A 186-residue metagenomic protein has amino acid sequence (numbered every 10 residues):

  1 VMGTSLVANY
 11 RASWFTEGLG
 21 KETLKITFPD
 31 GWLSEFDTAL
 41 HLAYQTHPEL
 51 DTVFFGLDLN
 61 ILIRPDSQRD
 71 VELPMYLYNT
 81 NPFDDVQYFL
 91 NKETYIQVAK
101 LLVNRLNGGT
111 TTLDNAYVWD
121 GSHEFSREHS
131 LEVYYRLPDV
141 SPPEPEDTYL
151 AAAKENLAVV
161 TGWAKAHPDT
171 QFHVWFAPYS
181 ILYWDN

Functional and structural regions predicted by a protein language model:
M2-F89: Membrane-embedded segments
G18-L24, L137-S141, W175-Y179: Glycine-rich, often proline-containing surface loops adjacent to acidic residues and nearby aromatics that form
P29, L33-F36, Y149-A153, V174: Solvent-exposed, acidic/flexible segments
L40-L42, L157-W163, N186: Short secondary-structure capping micro-motifs at structural edges
G56-L57, D66, D70-Q171: Secreted/periplasmic serine-hydrolase-like ester/acetyl group-modifying domain
A164, D169-F176, S180-N186: Extended hydrophobic/aromatic segments used for targeting, binding, or gating
